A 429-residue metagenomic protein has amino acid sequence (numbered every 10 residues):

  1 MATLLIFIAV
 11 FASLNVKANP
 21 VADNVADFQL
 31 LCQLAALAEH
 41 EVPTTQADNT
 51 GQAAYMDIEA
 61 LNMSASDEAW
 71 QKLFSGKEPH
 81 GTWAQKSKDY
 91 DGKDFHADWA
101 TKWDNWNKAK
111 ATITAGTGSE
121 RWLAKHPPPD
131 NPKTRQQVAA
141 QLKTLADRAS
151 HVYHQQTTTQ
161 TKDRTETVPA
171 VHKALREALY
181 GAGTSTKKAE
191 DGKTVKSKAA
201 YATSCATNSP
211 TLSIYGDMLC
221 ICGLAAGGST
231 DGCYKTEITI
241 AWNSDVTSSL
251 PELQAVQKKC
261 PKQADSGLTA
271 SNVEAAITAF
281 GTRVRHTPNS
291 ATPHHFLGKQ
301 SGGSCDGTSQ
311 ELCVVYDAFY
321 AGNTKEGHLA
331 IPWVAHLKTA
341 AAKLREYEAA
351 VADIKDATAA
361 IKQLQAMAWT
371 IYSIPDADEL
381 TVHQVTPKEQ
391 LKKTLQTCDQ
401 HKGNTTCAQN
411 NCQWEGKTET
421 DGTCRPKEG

Functional and structural regions predicted by a protein language model:
M1-G429: Long non-transmembrane domains of secretory-pathway and surface proteins
